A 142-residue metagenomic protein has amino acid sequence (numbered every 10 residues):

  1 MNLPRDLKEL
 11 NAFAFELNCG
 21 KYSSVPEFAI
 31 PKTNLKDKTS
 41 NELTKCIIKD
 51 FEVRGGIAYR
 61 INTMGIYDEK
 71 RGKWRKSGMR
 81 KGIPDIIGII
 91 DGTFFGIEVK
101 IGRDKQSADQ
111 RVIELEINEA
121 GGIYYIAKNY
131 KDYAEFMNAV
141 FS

Functional and structural regions predicted by a protein language model:
M1-S142: Catalytic phosphate/metal-binding cores of nucleic-acid and nucleotide-processing enzymes, i.e., regions that mediate
